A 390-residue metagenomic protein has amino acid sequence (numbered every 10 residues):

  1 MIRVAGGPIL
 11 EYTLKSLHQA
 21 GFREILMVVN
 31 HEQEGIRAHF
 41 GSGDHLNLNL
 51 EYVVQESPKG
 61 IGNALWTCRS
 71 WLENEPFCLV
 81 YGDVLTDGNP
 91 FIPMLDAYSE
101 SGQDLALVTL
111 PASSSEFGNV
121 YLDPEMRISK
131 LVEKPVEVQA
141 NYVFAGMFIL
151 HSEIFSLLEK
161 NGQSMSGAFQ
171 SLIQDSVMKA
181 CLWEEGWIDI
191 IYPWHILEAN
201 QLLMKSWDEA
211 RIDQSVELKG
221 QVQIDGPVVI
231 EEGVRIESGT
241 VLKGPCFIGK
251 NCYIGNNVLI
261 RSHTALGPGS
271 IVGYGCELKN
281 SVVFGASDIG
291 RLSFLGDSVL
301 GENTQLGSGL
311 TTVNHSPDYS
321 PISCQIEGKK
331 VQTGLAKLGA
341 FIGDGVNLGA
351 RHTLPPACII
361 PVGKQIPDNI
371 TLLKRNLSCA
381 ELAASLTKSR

Functional and structural regions predicted by a protein language model:
M1, V120-L122, A180: A structural signal for short hydrophobic beta-strand segments in well-ordered beta-sheet cores
M1-A38, L48-L50, Q55, F91: N-terminal glycine-rich phosphate-binding loop and ensuing alpha1 helix
M27-V29, V53-E56, T109, S262 (+2 more regions): Small/polar loops that bind or transfer phosphate-bearing groups
I36-R37, G43-P124: Conserved beta-loop-beta/alpha segment of the NTase-like Rossmann-fold superfamily that binds/positions NTPs
C78, L85, I92-S99, A112-S114 (+1 more regions): Catalytic-core segments of class I nucleotidyltransferases/pyrophosphorylases that form NMP-activated intermediates
V80, L85-D87, L150, L306 (+1 more regions): Hydrophobic/aromatic residue at the end of a short beta strand that borders the catalytic acidic motif
R211-I212, V216-K388: Structural signal for interior beta-strand "rungs" in well-ordered beta-sheet cores of soluble enzyme domains
